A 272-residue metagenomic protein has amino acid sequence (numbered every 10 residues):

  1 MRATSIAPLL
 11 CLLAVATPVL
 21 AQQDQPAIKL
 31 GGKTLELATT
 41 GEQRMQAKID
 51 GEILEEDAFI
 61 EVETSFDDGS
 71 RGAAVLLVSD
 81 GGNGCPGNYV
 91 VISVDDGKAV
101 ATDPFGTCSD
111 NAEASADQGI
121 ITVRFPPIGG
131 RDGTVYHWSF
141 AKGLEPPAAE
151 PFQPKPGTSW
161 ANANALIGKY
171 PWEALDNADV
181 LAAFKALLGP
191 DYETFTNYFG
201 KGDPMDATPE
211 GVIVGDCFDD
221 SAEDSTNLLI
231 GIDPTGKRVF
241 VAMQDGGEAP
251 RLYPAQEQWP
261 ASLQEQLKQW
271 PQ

Functional and structural regions predicted by a protein language model:
M1-P8: Bacterial N-terminal signal peptides that target proteins for export
A16-P18: N-terminal signal peptide c-region/cleavage motif recognized by signal peptidases
Q22-L37, V94-E193, L229-Q272: Acidic, small-residue rich beta-repeat scaffolds with periodic aromatic anchors
K29-A38, S70-P86, D117-G129, V212-C217: Short beta-strand elements that form the blades of beta-propeller/WD-repeat-like and other beta-sheet-rich scaffold
T39-V78, A178-Y198: N-terminal, post-signal-peptide region of Sec/Tat-exported proteins
Q43-M45, D80-I92, G130-H137, S225-N227 (+1 more regions): Structural motif
I60-A99, C217-S221: Mid-chain, structured segments of secreted extracytoplasmic proteins
S65-S70, A114-D117, M205-A207, K268-P271: Structural signature of eukaryotic scaffold interfaces centered on beta-propeller domains
